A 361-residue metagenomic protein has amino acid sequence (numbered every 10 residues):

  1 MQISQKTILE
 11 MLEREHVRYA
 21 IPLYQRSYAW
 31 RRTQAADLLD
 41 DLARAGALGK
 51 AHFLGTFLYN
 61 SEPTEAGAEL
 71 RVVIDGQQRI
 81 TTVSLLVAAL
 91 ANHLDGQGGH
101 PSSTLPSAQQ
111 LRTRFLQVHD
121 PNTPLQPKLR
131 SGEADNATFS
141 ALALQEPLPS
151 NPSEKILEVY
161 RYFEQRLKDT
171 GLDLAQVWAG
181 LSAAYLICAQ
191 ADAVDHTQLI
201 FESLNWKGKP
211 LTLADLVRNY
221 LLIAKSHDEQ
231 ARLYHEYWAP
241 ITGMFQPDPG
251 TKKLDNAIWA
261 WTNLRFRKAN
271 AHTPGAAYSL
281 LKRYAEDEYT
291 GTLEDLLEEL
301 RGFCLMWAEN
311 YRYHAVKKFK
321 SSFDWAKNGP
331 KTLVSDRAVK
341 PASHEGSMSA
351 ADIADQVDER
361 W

Functional and structural regions predicted by a protein language model:
M1-W361: Covalent nucleotidyltransferase
